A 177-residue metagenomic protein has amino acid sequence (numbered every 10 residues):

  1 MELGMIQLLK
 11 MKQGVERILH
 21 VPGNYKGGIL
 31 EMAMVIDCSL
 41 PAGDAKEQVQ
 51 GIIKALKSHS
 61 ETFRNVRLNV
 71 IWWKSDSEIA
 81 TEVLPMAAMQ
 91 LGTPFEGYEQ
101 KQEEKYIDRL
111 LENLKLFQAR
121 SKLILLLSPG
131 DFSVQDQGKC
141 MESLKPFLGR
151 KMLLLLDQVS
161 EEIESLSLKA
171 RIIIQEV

Functional and structural regions predicted by a protein language model:
M1-K26, C38, A42, R150 (+1 more regions): Von Willebrand factor
L19, G138-K139: Alpha-helical scaffolding within the catalytic cores of extracellular/periplasmic polymer-degrading hydrolases
G23, H59-E61, K115, S143-L144: Beta-strand elements of modular eukaryotic interaction domains
Y25-L84, S121-L127: Von Willebrand factor
A45-E47, Q135-G138: Conserved ATPase-coupling elements of RecA-like P-loop NTPase cores
I52-H59, K139-L148: Catalytic-core regions built around general acid/base machinery
D76-L125, D131-Q135, L154-E162: Von Willebrand factor
F117, M141-V177: Von Willebrand factor type A / integrin I
